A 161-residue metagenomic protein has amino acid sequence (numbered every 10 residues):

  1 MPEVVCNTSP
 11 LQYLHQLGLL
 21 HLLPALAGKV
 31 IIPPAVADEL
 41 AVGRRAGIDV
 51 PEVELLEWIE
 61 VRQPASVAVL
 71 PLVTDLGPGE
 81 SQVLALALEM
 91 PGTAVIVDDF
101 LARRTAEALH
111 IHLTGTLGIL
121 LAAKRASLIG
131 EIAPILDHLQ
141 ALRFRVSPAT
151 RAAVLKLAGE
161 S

Functional and structural regions predicted by a protein language model:
P2-A94, F100, E107-I111, P134 (+4 more regions): Active-site-proximal, substrate-binding regions of enzyme catalytic domains and RNA-binding/basic surfaces
R103-R104, K124: Basic side chains
G115-A158: Hydrophobic alpha-helical interaction segments
